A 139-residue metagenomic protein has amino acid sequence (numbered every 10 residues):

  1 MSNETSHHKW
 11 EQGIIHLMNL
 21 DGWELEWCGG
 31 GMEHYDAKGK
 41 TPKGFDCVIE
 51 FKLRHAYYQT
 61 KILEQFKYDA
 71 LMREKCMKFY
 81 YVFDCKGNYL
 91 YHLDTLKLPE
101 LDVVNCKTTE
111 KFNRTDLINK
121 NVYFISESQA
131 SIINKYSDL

Functional and structural regions predicted by a protein language model:
M1-G31: Acidic-basic catalytic patches of nuclease active cores, encompassing PD-(D/E)XK and other metal-cofactor nuclease
W27, V48, F79-F83: A structural signal for short, well-ordered beta-strand segments and their strand-loop junctions that often border
G31-H34, G87: Short acidic/glycine-enriched loop/turn segments that link adjacent beta-strands
A37-G39, K43-H55: Conserved catalytic cores of phosphodiester-cleaving nucleases, focusing on short active-site segments
H55-Y68: Active-site-adjacent loop/helix micro-motif of nuclease/hydrolase catalytic cores
I62, F83-K86, T109, N121: N-terminal targeting/trafficking signals and adjacent low-complexity tails
M72-L98: Nucleic-acid nuclease catalytic cores
L90-L139: Intrinsically disordered, low-complexity terminal regions enriched in charged/polar residues
